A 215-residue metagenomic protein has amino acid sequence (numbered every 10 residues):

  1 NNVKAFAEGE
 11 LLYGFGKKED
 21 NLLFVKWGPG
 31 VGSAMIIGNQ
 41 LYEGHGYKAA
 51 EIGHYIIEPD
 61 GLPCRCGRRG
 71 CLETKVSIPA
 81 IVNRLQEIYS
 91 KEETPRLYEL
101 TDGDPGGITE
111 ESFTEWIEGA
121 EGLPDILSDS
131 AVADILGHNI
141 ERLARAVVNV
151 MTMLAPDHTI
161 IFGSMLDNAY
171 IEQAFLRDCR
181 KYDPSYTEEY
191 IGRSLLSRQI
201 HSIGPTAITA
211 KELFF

Functional and structural regions predicted by a protein language model:
N1-N83, A210-L213: Phosphate-binding/catalytic loop of phosphoryl-transfer enzymes
L72-F215: ATP-binding/phosphotransfer module of carbohydrate and carboxylate kinases, centering on a glycine-rich
